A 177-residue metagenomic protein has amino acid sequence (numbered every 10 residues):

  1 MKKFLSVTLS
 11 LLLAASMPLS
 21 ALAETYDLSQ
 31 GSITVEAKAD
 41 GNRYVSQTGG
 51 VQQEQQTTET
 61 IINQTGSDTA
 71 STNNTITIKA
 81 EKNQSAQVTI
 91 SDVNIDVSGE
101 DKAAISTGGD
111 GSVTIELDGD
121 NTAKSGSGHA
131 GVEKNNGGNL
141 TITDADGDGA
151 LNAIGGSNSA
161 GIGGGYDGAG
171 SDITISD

Functional and structural regions predicted by a protein language model:
L5-D177: A composition-driven surface/loop motif
